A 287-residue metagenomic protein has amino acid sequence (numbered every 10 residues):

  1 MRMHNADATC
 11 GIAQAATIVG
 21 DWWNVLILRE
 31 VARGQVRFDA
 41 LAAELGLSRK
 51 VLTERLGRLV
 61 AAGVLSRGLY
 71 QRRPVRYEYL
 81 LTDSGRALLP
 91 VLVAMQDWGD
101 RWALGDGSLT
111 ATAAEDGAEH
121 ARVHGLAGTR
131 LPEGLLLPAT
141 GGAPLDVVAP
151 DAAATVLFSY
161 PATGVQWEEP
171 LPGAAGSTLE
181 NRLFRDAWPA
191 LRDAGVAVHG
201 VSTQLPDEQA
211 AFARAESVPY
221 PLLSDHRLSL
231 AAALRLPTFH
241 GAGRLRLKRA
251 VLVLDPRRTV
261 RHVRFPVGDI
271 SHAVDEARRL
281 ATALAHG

Functional and structural regions predicted by a protein language model:
C10-V51: N-terminal helix-turn-helix DNA-binding core of bacterial DNA-binding proteins
G20, Q71-A94: Basic, amphipathic "hinge/linker" alpha-helix immediately C-terminal to the N-terminal HTH DNA-binding motif
L56-G57: Short, hydrophobic-biased segments on the C-terminal half of alpha helices that form "recognition helices"
G63: Glycine-centered, phosphate/nucleic-acid-interacting loop/turn motifs that mediate DNA/RNA or nucleotide
R67: Short beta-strand "wing" residues that participate in macromolecule-binding interfaces
L92-P132: Amphipathic alpha-helical dimerization/coiled-coil segments that flank or bridge DNA-binding/regulatory modules
A121-G125, R130-G287: Chalcogenol-based redox active-site neighborhoods
